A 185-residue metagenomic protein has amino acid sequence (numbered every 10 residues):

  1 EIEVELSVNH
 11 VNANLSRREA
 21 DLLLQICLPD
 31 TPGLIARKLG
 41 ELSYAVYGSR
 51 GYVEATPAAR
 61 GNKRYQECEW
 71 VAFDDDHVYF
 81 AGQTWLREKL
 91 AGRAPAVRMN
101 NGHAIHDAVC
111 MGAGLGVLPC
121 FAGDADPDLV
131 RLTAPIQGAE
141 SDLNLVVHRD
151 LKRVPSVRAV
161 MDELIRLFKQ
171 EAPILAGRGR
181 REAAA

Functional and structural regions predicted by a protein language model:
E1-P32, R181-A185: Central regulatory/effector-binding core of bacterial HTH transcription factors
V4-V8, A72, G92-N101, A134: Short beta-strand-to-loop elements that line the ligand-binding cleft of bilobed periplasmic-binding protein-like
H10, I26-P29, G48-S49, N101 (+1 more regions): Beta->alpha turn/N-cap motifs
T31-A36, D124-A134: Ligand-binding "clamshell"
P32-V71: Flexible hinge/capping segments at coil-to-helix
R64-K89: Secondary-structure junction motif
I105-V130: A ligand-binding cleft/hinge motif common to bilobed small-molecule-binding domains
C120-F121, A125-D128, I136-A185: C-terminal effector-binding regulatory domain of bacterial HTH transcription factors
